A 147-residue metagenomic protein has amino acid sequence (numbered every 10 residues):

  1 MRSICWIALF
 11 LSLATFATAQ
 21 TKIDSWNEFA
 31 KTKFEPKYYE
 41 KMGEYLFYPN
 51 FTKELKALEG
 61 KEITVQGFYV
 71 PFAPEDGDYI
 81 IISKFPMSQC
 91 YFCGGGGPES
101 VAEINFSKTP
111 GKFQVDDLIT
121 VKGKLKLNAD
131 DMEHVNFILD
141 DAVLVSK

Functional and structural regions predicted by a protein language model:
I4-A14: Sec-dependent N-terminal signal peptides
A19-K147: OB-fold and OB-like single-stranded nucleic-acid-recognition modules and their adjacent interaction interfaces
